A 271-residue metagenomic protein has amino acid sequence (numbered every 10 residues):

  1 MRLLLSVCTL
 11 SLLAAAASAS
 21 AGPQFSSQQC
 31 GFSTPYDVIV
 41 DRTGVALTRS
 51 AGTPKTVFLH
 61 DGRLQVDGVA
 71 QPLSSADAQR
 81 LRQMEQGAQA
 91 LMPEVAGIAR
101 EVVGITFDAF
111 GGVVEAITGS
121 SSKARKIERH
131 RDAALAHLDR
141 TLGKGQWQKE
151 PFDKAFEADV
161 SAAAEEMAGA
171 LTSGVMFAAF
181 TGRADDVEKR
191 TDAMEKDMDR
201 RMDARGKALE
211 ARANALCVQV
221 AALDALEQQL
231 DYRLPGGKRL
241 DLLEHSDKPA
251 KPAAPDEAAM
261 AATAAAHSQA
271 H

Functional and structural regions predicted by a protein language model:
M1-L5: Positively charged n-region of N-terminal signal peptides that target proteins for export
S6-A15: Bacterial N-terminal signal peptides
S20-H130: N-terminal Sec/ER secretory leader and immediately downstream segment of secreted/extracellular precursors
G87, L91-E94, I98-E101, I105 (+9 more regions): Structured segments of extracytoplasmic/periplasmic soluble domains in secreted or envelope-associated proteins
S122-V218: Extended amphipathic alpha-helical interaction segments
D192-H271: A cross-kingdom marker for long, charged
